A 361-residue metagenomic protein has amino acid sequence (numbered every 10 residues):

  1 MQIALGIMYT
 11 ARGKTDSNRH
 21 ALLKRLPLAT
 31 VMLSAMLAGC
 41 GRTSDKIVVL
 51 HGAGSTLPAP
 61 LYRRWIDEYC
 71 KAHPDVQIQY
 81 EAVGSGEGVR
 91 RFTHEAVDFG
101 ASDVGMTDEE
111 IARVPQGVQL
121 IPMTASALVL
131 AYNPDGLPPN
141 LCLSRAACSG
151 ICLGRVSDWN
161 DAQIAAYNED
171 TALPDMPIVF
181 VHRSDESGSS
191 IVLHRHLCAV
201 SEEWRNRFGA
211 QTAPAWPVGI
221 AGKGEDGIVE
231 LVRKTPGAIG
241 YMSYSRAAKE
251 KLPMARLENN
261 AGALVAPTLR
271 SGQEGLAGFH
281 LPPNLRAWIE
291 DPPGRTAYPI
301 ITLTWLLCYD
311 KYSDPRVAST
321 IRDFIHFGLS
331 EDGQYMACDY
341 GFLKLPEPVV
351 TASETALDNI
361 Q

Functional and structural regions predicted by a protein language model:
M1-V48: Short, low-complexity disordered leader/linker segments with a strong preference for bacterial N-terminal type II
C40-Q361: Flexible loop/hinge segments at secondary-structure junctions
